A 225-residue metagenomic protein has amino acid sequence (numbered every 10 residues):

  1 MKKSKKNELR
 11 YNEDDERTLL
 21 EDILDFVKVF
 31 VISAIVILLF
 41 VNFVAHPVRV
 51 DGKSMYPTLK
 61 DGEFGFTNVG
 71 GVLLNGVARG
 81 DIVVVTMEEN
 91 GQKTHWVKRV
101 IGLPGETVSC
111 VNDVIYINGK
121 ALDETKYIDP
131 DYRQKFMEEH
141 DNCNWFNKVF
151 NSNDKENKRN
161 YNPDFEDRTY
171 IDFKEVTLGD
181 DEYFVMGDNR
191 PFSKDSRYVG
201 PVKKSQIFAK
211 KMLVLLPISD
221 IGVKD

Functional and structural regions predicted by a protein language model:
K2-E21, D61-D225: Soluble "head" domains of membrane/secretory-pathway proteins
K28-F43: Hydrophobic membrane-insertion alpha-helices, especially the h-region of bacterial N-terminal signal peptides
S33-I37, S54, G102, S193: Small-side-chain structural scaffolding
H46-D61: Alpha-helical transmembrane signal-anchor/signal-peptide segments
